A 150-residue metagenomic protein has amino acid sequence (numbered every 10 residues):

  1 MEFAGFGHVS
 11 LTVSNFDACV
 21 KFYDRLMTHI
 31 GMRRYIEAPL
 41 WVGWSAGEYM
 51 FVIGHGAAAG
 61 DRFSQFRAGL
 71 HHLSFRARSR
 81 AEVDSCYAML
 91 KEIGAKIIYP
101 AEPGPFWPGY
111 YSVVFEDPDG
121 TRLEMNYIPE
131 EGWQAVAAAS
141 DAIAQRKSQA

Functional and structural regions predicted by a protein language model:
E2, A88-A150: Vicinal oxygen chelate
F6-N15, S64-M89, Y111-E116: Vicinal oxygen chelate
S10-H55: Core segments of cupin and vicinal oxygen chelate
V20-K21, D84, L123: Alpha-helical elements of the RecA-like P-loop NTPase motor core of helicases
D24-L26, C86-K91: Short amphipathic alpha-helices in soluble, non-transmembrane regions that often serve as interface/regulatory elements
E48-M50, A57, S79, D119 (+1 more regions): Short, flexible active-site-adjacent loop segments at beta-strand->alpha-helix junctions, enriched in small/polar
G54, S74-R76, P100-A101, N126: A cross-family glycoside hydrolase active-site/sugar-binding cleft signature
G56-F63: Short beta-strand/turn micro-motifs at beta-sheet edges
